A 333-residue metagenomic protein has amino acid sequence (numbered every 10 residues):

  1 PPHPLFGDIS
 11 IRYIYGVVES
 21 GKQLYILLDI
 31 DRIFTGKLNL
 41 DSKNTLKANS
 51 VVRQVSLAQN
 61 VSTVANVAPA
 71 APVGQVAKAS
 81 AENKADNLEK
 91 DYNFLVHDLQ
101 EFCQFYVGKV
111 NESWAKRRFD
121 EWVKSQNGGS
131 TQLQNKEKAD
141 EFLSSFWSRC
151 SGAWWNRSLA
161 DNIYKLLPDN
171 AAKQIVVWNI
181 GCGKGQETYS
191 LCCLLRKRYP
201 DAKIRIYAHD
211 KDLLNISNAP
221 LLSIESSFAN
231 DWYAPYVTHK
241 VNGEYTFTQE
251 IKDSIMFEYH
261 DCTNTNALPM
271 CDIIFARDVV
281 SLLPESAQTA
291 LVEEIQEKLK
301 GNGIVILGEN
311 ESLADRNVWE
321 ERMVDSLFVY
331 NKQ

Functional and structural regions predicted by a protein language model:
P1-E19: Flexible, small-/acidic-enriched active-site or ligand-binding loops
V17-S20, L24-L28: Short, structured motif recognition centered on aromatic/hydrophobic residues
A58-K173, L299: A short N-terminal interaction module
K173-C192, R205-Y207: Conserved class I S-adenosyl-L-methionine
I204-F275, V279, S312: Extended basic-aromatic, gly/pro-enriched interface segments that bind polyanionic ligands
I273, L313-Q333: Core SAM-dependent methyltransferase catalytic element
T289-G301: A short glycine-rich, Lys/Arg-flanked "PGG" loop and its adjoining helix->strand segment in the class I
G301-N310: Conserved beta-strand signature within the Rossmann-like core of class I S-adenosyl-L-methionine
